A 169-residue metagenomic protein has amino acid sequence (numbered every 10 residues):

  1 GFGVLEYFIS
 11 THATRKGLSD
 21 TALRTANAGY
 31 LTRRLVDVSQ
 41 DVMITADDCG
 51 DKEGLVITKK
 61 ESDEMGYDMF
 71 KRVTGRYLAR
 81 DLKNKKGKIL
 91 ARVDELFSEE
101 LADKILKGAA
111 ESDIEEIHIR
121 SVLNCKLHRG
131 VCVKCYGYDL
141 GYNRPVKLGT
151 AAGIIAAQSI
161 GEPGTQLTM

Functional and structural regions predicted by a protein language model:
G1-M169: Intrinsically disordered, low-complexity regulatory segments
